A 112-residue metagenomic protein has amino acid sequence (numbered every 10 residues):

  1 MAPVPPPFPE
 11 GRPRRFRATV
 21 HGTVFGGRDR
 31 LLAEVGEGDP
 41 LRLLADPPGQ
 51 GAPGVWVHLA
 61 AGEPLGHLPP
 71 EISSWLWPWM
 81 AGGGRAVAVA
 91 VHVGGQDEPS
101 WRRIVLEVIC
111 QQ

Functional and structural regions predicted by a protein language model:
M1-Q112: Conserved active-site motif detector
